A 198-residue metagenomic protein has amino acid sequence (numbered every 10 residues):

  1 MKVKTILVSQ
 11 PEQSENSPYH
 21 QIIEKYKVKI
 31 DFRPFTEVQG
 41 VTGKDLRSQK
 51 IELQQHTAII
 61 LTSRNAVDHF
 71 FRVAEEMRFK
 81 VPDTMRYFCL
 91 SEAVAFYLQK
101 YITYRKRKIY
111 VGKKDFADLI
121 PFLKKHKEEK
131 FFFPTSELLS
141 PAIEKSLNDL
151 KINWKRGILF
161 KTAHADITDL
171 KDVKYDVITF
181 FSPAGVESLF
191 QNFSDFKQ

Functional and structural regions predicted by a protein language model:
M1-Q198: Conserved beta-alpha
